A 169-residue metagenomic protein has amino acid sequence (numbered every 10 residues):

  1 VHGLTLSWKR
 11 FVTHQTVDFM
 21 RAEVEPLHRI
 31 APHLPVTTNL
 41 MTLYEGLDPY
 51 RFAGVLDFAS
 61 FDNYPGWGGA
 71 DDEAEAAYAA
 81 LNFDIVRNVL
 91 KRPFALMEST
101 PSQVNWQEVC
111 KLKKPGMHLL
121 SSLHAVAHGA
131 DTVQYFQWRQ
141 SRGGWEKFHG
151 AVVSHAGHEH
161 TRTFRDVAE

Functional and structural regions predicted by a protein language model:
V1-L56: Active-site neighborhood of glycoside hydrolase catalytic domains
R21, R29, H33-P35, T42 (+3 more regions): Carbohydrate-binding surfaces of carbohydrate-active enzymes
